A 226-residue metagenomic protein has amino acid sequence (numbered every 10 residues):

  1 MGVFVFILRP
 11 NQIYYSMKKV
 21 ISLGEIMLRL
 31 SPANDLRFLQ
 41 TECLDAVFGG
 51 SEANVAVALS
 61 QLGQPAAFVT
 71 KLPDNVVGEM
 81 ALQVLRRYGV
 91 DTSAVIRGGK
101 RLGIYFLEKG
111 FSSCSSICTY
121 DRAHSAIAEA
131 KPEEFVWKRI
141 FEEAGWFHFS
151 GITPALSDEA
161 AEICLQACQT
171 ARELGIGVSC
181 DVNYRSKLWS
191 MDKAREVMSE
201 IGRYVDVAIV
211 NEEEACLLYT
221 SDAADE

Functional and structural regions predicted by a protein language model:
V3-S16: Short, Lys/Arg-enriched N-terminal segments with co-localized hydrophobic residues within the first ~10-30 amino acids
Y14-D91, K131-P132: Glycine-rich phosphate/adenosyl-contacting loop at the front of the ribokinase-like
P65-G151: Conserved N-terminal subdomain of the carbohydrate kinase-like
T153-A161, S190, L218: Glycine/threonine-rich flexible loop motifs
A161-Q166, D192-S199, S221: Charged helix-capping and loop-helix junction motifs
L174-I176: A short helix->loop->beta-strand "cap" motif at the edges of active sites that frequently abuts
A194-L217: Structural recognition of alpha->loop->beta junctions
Y219-D225: Conserved small/polar residues in nucleotide/adenosyl-binding loops
